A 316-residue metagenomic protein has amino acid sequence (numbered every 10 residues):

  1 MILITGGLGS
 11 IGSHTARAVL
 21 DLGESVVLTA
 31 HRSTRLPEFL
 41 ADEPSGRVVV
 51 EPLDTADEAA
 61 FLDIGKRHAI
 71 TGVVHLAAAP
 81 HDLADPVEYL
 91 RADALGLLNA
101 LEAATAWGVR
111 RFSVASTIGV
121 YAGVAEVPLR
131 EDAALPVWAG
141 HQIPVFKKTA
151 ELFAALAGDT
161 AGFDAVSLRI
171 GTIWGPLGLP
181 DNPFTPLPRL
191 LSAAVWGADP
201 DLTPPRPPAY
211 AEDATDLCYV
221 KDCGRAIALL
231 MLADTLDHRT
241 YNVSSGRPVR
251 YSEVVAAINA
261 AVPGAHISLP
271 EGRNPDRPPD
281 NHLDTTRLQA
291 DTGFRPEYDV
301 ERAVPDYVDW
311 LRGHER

Functional and structural regions predicted by a protein language model:
I2-L22: N-terminal Rossmann NAD(P)H-binding glycine-rich loop of SDR-like oxidoreductase domains
E43-D57: Rossmann-fold cofactor-recognition segment
L53-A92: NAD(P)H-binding glycine-rich loop region in Rossmannoid oxidoreductase-like domains and their noncatalytic homologs
H75, L98-G140: Conserved Rossmann-fold NAD(P)-dependent oxidoreductase catalytic core, especially the SDR/UDP-sugar
H81-G96, E131-A139: Short alpha-helical oligomerization interface
Q142, F146-T149: Active-site helix of classical SDR
A155-T215, V220-D222, A257-N259: NAD(P)-dependent short-chain dehydrogenase/reductase
D201-R316: C-terminal substrate-binding subdomain of Rossmann-fold SDR/epimerase-dehydratase oxidoreductases
